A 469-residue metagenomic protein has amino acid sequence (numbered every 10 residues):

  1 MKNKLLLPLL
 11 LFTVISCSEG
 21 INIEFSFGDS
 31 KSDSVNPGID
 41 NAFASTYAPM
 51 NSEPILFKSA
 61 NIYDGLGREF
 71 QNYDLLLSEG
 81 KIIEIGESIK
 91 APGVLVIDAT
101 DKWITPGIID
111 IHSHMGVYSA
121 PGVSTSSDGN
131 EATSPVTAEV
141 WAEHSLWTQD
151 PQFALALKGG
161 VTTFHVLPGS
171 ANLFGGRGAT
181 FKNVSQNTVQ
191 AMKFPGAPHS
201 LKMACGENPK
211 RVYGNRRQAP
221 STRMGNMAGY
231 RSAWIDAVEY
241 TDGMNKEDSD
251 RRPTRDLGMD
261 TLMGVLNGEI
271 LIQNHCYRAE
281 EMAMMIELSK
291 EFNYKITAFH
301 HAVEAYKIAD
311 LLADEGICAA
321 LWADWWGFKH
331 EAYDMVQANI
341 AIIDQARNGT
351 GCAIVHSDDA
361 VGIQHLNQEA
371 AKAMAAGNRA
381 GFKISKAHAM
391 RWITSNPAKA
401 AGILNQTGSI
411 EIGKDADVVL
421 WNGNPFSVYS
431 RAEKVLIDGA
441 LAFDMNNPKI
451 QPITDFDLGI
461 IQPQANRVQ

Functional and structural regions predicted by a protein language model:
K2-P8: Sec-dependent signal peptide recognition, specifically the positively charged N-region followed immediately by
I15-S16: C-terminal motif of bacterial Sec signal peptides marking the signal peptidase cleavage site
I21-S52, Q462-Q464: N-terminal pre-domain segments of enzymes
I39-D40, Y47-N51, I62, L66-T105 (+1 more regions): Histidine-rich, glycine-flanked metal-binding segment
S45-T46, N51, A120-P121, S127-T133 (+6 more regions): His/Asp/Glu-enriched, well-ordered alpha-helical/loop segment that forms or immediately abuts the divalent-metal
E53-F57, K90-E143, K158: Replace "His-x-His-based motif
A60, K399, E411-F456: C-terminal cap of metal-dependent C-N hydrolases
Q152, L157-H300, R431, V468: Polyanionic/metal-chelating signatures
